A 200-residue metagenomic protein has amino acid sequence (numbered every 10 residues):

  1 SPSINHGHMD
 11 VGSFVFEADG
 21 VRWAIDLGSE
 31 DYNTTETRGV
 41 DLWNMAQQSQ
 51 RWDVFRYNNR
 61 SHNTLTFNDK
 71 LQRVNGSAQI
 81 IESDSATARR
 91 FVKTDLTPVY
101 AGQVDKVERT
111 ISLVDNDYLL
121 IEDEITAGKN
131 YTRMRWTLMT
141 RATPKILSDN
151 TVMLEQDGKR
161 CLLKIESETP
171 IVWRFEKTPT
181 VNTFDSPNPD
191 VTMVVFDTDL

Functional and structural regions predicted by a protein language model:
S1-A24, S85-T87, D199-L200: Carbohydrate-active enzyme catalytic cores, enriched for enzymes that act on polyanionic acidic polysaccharides
S13-E17, R22-D26, T66, K93 (+1 more regions): Structured core elements
A24-L27, N33-E36: Cytochrome P450 core scaffold surrounding the K-helix E-X-X-R motif and the conserved "meander" helix-loop region
T35-L200: CBM-like, beta-strand-rich accessory domains located in the C-terminal region of large, secreted polysaccharide-active
